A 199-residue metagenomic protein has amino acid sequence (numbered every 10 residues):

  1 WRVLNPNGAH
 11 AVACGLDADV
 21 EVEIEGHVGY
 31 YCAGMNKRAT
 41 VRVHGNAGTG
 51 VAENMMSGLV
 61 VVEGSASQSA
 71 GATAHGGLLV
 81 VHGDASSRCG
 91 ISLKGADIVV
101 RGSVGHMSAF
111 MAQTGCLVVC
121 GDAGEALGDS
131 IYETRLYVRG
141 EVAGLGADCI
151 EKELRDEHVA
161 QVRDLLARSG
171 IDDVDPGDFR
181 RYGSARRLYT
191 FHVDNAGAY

Functional and structural regions predicted by a protein language model:
W1-L4, H10-A11, D19-E25, Y30 (+3 more regions): Beta-strand-rich extracellular passenger or scaffold domains
W1-V12, H82, R101, H106-M107 (+1 more regions): Intrinsically disordered, low-complexity terminal regions
L4-P6, E25-H27, G34-M35, H44-N46 (+10 more regions): Feature marks extracellular polysaccharide-active and adherence modules
A11-V20, Y31-A39, V51-S57, A70-G76 (+2 more regions): Beta-strand repeat architectures
V22, V41-V43, V60, L79 (+3 more regions): All-beta strand scaffolds that present successive hydrophobic residues in beta-strands
Y30, T49-G50, Q68-S69, S87-R88 (+2 more regions): Short beta-strands and strand-coil junctions in structured, solvent-facing domains, enriched
N36, A47, M55-M56, A66 (+7 more regions): Short, intrinsically disordered/low-complexity patches at protein termini and at juxtamembrane boundaries
